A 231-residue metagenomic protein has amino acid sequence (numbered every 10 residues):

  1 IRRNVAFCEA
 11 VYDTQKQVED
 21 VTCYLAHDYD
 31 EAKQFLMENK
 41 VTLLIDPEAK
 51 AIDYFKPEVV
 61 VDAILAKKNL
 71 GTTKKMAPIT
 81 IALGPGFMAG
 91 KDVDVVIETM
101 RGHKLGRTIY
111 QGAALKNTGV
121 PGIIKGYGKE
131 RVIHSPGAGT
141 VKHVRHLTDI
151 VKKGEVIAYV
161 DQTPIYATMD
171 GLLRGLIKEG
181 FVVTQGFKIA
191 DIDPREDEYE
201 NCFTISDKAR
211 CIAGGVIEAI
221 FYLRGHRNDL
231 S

Functional and structural regions predicted by a protein language model:
I1-S231: Well-ordered secondary-structure scaffolds
